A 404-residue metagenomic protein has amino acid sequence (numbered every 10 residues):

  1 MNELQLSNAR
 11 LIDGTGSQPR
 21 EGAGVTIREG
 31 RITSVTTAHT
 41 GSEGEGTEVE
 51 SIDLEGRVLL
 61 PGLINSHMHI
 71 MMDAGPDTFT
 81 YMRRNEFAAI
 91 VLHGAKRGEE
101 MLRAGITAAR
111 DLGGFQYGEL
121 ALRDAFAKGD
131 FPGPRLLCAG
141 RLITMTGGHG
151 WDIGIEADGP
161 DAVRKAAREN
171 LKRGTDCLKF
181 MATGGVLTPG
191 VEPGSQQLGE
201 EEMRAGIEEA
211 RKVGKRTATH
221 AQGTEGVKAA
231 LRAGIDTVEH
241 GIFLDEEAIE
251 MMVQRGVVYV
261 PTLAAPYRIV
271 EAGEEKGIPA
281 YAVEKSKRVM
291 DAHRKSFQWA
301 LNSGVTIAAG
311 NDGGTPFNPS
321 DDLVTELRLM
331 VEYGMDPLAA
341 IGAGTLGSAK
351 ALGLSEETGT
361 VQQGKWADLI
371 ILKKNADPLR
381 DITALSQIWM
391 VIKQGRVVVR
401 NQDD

Functional and structural regions predicted by a protein language model:
N2-Q5, L11-L60, T80: Histidine-rich, glycine-flanked metal-binding segment
A9, G344, K350, Q363-D404: C-terminal cap of metal-dependent C-N hydrolases
R57-K128, T146, E201, E225 (+1 more regions): Metal-associated gating/positioning segment near the N- to mid-region
H69-I90, E99-L102, P132, G140 (+3 more regions): Active-site gating loops and adjacent loop-to-helix segments of metal-dependent hydrolytic enzymes
A74, E119, T188-P189, V227-A233 (+5 more regions): Histidine/acidic-residue-rich catalytic or RNA/ligand-binding cores of hydrolases and nuclease-related proteins
H93-E119, P132-T144, T175-T188, R216 (+2 more regions): Divalent metal-dependent hydrolysis catalytic cores, especially in the metallo-beta-lactamase
A121, D161-Y259, E275-K276, K287-I307 (+1 more regions): Histidine/acidic residue-rich metal-binding segments in metalloenzymes
K212, R216, I278-Y281, V289-A376: His/Asp/Glu-enriched, well-ordered alpha-helical/loop segment that forms or immediately abuts the divalent-metal
